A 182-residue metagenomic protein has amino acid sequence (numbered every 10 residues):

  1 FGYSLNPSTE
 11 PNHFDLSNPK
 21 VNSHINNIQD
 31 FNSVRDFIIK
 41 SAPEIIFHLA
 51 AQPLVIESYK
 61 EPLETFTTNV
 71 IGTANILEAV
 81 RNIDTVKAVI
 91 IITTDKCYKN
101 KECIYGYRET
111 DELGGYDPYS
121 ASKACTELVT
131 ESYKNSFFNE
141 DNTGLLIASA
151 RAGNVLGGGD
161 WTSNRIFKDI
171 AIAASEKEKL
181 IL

Functional and structural regions predicted by a protein language model:
F1-A152, L156: N-terminal Rossmann-like NAD(P)+-binding domain of SDR-like oxidoreductases, especially those catalyzing
N139, F167-I181: Alpha-helical substrate-binding/gating segment
G159: Conserved GTPase G-domain signal focused on the G5
